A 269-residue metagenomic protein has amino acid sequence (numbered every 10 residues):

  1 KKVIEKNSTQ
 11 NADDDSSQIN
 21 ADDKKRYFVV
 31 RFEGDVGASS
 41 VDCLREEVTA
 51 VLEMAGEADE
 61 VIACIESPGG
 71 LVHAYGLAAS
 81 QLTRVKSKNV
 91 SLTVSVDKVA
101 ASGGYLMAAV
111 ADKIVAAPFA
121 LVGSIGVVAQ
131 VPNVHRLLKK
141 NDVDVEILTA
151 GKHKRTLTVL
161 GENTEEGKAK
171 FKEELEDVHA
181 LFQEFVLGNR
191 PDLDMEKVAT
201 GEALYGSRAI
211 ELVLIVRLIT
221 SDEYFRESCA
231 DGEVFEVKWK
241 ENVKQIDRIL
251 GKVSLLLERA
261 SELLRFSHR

Functional and structural regions predicted by a protein language model:
K1-T93, K98-A100, A111-A117, V128-R269: N-terminal organellar transit peptides
G104: Short, ligand-facing micro-motifs at secondary-structure edges
A108: Gly/Ser-rich helix-loop-strand patches that form or flank binding pockets for ribonucleotide-derived cofactors
